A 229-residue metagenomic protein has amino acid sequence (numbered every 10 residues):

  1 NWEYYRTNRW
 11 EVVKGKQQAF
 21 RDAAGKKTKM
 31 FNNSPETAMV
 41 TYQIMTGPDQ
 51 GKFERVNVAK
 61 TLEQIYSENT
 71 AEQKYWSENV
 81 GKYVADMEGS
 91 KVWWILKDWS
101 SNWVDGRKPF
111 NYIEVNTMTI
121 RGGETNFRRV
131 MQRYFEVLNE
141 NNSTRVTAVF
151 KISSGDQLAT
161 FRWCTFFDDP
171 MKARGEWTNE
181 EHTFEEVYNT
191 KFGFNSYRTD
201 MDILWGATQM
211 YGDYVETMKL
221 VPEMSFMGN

Functional and structural regions predicted by a protein language model:
N1-N229: Short S/T/G/P-rich N-terminal loop/turn motif that feeds into the first structured element of a domain
